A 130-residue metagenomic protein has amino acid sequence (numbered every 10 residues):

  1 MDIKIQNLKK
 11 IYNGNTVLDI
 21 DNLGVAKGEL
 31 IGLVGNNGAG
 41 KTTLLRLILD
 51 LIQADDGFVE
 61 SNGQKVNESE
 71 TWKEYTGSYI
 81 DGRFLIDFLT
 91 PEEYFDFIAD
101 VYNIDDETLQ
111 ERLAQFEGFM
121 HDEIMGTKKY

Functional and structural regions predicted by a protein language model:
I3, Y12, V17-I20, K73: Conserved structural motif at the start of ABC-family nucleotide-binding domains
D21-G32: Pre-Walker A (P-loop) beta-loop-beta motif of ABC nucleotide-binding domains
G32, E74-D81: ABC nucleotide-binding domain signature
V34-N36: The feature captures the beta-strand-to-loop junction immediately N-terminal to the Walker
L49: Helix-to-loop junction immediately C-terminal to a conserved catalytic motif
G57-W72: Conserved ABC transporter NBD signature motif
F88-V101: Q-loop/switch helix immediately C-terminal to the Walker
E107-Y130: Conserved ABC nucleotide-binding domain
